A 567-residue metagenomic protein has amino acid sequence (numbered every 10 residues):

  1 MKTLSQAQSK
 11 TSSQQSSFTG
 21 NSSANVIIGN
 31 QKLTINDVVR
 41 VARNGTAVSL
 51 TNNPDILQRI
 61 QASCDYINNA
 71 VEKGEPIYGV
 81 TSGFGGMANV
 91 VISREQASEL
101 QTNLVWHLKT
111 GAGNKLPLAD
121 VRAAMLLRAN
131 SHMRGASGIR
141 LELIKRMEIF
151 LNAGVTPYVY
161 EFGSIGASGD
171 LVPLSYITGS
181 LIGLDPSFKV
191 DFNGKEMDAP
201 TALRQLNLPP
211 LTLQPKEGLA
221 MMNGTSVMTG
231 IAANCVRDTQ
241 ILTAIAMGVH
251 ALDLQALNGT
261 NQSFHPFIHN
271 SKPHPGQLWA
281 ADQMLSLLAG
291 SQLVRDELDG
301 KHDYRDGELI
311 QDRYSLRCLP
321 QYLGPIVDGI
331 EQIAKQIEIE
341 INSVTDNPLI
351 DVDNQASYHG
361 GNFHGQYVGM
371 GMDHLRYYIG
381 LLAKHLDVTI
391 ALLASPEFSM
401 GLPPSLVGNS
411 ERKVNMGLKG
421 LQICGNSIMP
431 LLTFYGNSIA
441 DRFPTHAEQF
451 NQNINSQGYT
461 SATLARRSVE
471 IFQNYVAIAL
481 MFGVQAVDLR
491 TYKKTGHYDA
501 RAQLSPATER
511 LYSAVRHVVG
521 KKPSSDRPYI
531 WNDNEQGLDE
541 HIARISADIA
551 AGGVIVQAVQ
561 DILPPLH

Functional and structural regions predicted by a protein language model:
T3-L4, K10-T46, L50-D55, R59-Y66 (+4 more regions): C-terminal auxiliary extensions adjacent to catalytic cores
V38, L104, L108, D120 (+5 more regions): Short alpha-helical scaffolding segments that buttress acidic/His motifs in well-ordered protein cores
E72, N89-I92, V105-G113, M125 (+7 more regions): Generic short alpha-helical segment signal, independent of protein family or function, capturing local helix propensity
G74-P76: Conserved SET/PR-domain catalytic core that frames the SAM/AdoMet-binding pocket
Y78-L100, H107-H132, Y158-I182, K195 (+1 more regions): FAD-binding core of FAD-dependent oxidoreductases, characterized by glycine-rich FAD pyrophosphate-binding loops
F84, T110, N130-S131, L151 (+5 more regions): Acidic, glycine-rich active-site loops and adjacent beta-strand->loop/helix elements that engage anionic groups
K115, R134, G138-R140, A244 (+2 more regions): Alpha/propeptide regions of enzymes that mature by internal proteolysis
A136-F162: FAD-binding glycine-rich core of flavoenzymes that anchor FAD
